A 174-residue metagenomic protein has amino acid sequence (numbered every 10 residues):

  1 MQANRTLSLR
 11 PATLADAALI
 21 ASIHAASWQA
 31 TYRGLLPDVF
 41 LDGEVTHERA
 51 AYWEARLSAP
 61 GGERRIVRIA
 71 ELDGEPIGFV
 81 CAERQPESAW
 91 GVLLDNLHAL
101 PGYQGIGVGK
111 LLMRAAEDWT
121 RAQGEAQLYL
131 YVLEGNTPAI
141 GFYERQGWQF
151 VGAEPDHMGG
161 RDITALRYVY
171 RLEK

Functional and structural regions predicted by a protein language model:
Q2-L7, P11-L14, A25-G102, K110-W119 (+3 more regions): Acetyl-CoA-dependent GNAT
T13-D16, N136: Acidic/polar helix N-cap motif
L19, L111-L112, P138: Charged catalytic carboxylate motif
I20, H24: Hydrophobic pocket/interface hotspot
A89, G107, P138: Residues that form or flank phosphate/diphosphate-binding pockets in enzymes that use nucleotide phosphates
V92, A126-G141, R145-K174: C-terminal "cap" of GNAT-fold acetyltransferases
L100-G102, I106, E134-G135: Active-site acidic-Proline motif in GNAT/NAT acetyltransferases
